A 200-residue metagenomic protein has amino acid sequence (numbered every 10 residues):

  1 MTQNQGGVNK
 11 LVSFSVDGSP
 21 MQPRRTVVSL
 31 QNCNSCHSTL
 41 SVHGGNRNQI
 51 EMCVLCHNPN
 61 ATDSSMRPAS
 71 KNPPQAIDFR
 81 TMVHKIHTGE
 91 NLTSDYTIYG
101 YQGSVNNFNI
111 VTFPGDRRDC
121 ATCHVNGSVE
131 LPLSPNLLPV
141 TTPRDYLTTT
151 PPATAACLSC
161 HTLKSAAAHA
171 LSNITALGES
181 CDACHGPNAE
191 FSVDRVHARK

Functional and structural regions predicted by a protein language model:
M1-V28: Extended acidic/polar, glycine-enriched regions that form or flank non-catalytic beta-rich accessory modules
S15-P20, R47-N48, D145: Phosphate-binding glycine-rich loops and adjacent basic patches that engage nucleotide phosphates, nucleic-acid
P23-S35, I50: Extracellular secretory-pathway ectodomains of glycoproteins
S35-R47, N60-K200: Inter-heme linker and motif-flanking segments adjacent to c-type heme-binding CXXCH motifs in c-type cytochromes
L55: Acidic, glycine-rich low-complexity segments
